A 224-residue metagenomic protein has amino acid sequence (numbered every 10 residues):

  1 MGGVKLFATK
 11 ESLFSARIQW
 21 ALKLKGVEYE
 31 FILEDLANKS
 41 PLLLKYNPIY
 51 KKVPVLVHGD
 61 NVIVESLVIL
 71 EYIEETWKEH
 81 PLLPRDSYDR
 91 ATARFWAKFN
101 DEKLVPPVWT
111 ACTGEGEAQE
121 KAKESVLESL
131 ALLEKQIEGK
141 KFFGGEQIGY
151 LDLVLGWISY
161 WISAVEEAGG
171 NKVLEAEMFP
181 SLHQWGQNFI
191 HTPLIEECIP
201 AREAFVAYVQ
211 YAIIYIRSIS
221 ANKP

Functional and structural regions predicted by a protein language model:
M1-Q147, I214-P224: GST-like domain detector, emphasizing the conserved glutathione-binding G-site in the N-terminal thioredoxin-like
K39-S40, T113, K172, R202-A207: Short amphipathic alpha-helical segments embedded in low-complexity Lys/Glu-rich regions
P48, S87-Y88, Q147-I148, L153 (+3 more regions): Short capping/connector residues at structural and topological boundaries
E74-K78, D101, E138, S159 (+3 more regions): Hydrophobic/aromatic-lined pockets within catalytic cores
L83, K172-A176: Membrane interface segments of multi-pass transport proteins and intramembrane proteases
K103, G145-G169, E177-H183: GST superfamily/GST-like fold recognition
A122, A131-L132, S159-A164, W185-P224: Non-globular targeting/processing and membrane-anchoring segments
K135-E146, A168-G169, P193-I199: Surface-exposed helix-capping loop/turn segments at secondary-structure junctions
